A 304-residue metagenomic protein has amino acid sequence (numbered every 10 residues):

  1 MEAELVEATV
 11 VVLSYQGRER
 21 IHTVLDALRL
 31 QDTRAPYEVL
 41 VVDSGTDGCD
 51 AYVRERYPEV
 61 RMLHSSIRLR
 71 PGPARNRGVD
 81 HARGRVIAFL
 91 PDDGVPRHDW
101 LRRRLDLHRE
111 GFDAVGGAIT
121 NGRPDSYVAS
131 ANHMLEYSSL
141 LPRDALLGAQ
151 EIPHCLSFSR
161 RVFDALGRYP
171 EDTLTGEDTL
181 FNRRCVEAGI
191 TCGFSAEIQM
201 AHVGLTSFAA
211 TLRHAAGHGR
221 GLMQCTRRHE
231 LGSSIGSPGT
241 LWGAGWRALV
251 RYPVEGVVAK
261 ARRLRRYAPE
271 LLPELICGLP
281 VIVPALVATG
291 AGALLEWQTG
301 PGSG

Functional and structural regions predicted by a protein language model:
D26-P36: Short, acidic, metal-binding catalytic loop of nucleotide-sugar glycosyltransferases
D43-A51, G94-V95: A conserved acidic beta->alpha catalytic loop
S65-A82: Glycine-rich, basic loop-to-helix element that forms the pyrophosphate-binding segment of sugar-nucleotide handling
I87: Short aromatic/hydrophobic "clamp" motif used to bind/position activated sugar donors
D99-A129: Conserved donor NDP-sugar-binding/catalytic core segment of glycosyltransferases
N121, S139-F158, D172-L174, L180: A recurrent flexible, glycine/aromatic-enriched loop bordering the glycosyltransferase active site that acts as
L156-F158, V162-G167, D172-Q199, G204-L205: A short, conserved alpha-helix in the catalytic core of glycosyltransferases
Q199-A285: Active-site-adjacent helix/loop segment of glycosyltransferases that harbors family-specific signature motifs
